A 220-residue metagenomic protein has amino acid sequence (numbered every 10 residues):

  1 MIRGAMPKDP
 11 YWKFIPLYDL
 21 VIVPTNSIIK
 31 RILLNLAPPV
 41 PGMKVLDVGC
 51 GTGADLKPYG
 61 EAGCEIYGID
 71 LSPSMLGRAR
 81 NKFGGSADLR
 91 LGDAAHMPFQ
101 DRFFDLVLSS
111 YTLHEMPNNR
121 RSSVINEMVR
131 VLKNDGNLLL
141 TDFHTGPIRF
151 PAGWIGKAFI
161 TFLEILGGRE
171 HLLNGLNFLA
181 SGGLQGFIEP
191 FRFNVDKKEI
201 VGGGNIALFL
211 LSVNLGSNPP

Functional and structural regions predicted by a protein language model:
M1-V40, A54, P58, G156: Conserved class I S-adenosyl-L-methionine
K44, G136-N137: Short glycine-centered segments of the SAM/dcSAM-binding site in methyltransferase folds
L46, C50-H96: Class I SAM-dependent methyltransferase SAM/SAH-binding core
A95-L106: A short acidic, Gly/Pro-enriched loop at the edge of an enzyme's catalytic core that lines a small-molecule cofactor
L106-R120: A short SAM/SAH-binding and catalytic strip from SAM-dependent methyltransferases
S122-N134: A short glycine-rich, Lys/Arg-flanked "PGG" loop and its adjoining helix->strand segment in the class I
T141-F191, K197-N205: C-terminal alpha-helical "lid/dimerization" subdomain adjacent to the S-adenosyl-L-methionine
L208-P220: C-terminal lobe and adjacent flexible extensions of AdoMet/dcAdoMet transferase-like proteins
